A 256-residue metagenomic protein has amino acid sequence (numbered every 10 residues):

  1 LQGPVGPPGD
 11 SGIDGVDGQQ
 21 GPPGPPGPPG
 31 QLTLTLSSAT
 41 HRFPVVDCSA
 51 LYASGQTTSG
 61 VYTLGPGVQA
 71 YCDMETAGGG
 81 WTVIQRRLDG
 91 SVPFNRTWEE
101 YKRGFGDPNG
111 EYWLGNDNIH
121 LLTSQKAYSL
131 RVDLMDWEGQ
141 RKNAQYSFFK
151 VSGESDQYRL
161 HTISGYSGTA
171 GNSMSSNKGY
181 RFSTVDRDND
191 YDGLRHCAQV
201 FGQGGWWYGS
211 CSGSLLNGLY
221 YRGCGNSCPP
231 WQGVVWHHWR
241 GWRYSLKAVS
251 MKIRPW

Functional and structural regions predicted by a protein language model:
L1-L34: Collagenous Gly-X-Y triple-helix motif
G27-Y52: N-terminal entry motif of extracellular EGF-like repeats
F43-K178: Extracellular beta-rich globular recognition domains, centered on the fibrinogen C-terminal
D47-S49, Y71-D73, H196-A198, S210-S212 (+1 more regions): Sequence contexts marking disulfide-bonded cysteines in secreted/extracellular proteins
G79-I84, G204-G209, G218-R222: Extracellular/mature segments of secreted proteins
A144, D156-N217: Surface-exposed interaction patches
P229-W256: C-terminal helix/juxtamembrane-tail motif
